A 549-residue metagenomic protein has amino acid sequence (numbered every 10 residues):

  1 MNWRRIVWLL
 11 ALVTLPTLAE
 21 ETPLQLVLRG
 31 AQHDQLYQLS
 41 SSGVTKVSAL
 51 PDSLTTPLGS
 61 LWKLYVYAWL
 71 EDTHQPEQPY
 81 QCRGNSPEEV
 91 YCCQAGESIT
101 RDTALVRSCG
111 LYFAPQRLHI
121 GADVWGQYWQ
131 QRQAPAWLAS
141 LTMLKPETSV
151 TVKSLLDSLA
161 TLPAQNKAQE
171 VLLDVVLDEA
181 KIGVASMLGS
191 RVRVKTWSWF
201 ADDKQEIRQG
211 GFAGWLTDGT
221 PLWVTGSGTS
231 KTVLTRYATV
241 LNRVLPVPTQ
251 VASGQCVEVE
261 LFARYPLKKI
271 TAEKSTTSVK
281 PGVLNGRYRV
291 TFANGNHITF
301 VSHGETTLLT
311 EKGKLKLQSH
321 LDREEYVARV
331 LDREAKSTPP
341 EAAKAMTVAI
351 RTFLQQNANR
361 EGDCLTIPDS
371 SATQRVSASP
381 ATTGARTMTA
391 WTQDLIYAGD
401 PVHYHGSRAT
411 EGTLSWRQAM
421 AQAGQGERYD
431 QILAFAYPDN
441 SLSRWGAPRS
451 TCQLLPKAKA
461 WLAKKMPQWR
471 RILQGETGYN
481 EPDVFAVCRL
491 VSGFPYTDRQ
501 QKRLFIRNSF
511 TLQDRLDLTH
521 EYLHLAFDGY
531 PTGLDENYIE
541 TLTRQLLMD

Functional and structural regions predicted by a protein language model:
V7-T14: Bacterial N-terminal signal peptides
A19, V171-R193, W197-Q209, A213 (+5 more regions): Conserved, single-site charged/polar hotspot
E20-A49, F212-T217, P221-T225, V484-C488: A short, well-structured edge-of-sheet supersecondary motif
T22-L24, Y80-V171: Active-site-adjacent helix/loop patches that line small-molecule binding or acyl-intermediate pockets
T55-Q78, A104, E260-R264: Active-site SXXK
T56, S60, Q513-L525: Short alpha-helical catalytic segment bearing the HExxH-like zincin motif of zinc-dependent metalloproteases
T73-H74, Y522-Y538: Catalytic Zn2+-binding segment of zinc metalloproteases
K502-L518, D528-L534: Short pre-active-site segment immediately N-terminal to the catalytic Zn-binding motif
